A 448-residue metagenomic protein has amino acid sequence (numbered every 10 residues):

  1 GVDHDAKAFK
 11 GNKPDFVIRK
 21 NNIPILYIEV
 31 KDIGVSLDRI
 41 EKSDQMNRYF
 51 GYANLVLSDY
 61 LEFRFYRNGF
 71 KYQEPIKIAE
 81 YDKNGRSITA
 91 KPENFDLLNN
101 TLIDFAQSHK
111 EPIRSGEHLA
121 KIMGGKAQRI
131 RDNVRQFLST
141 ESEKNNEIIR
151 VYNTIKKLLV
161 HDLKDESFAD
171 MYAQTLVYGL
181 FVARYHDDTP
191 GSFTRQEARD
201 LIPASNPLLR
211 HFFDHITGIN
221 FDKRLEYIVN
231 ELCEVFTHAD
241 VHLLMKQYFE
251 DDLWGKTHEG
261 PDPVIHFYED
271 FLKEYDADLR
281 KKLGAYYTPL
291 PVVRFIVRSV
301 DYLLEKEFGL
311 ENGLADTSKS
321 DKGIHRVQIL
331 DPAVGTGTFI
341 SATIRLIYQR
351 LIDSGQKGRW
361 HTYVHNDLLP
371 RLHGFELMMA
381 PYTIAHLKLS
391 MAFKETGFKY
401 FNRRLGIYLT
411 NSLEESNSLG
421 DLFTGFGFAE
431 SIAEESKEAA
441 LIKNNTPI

Functional and structural regions predicted by a protein language model:
G1-N22: Active-site metal-binding core of divalent-cation-utilizing nuclease and nuclease-like domains
D3-A8, D252-G255, E259, P263 (+2 more regions): SAM-dependent methyltransferase catalytic region
N12-P14, L61, R403-L405: Change "...and in nucleic-acid phosphodiester-cleaving endonucleases..." to "...and in nucleic-acid processing enzymes
V17, K31, L61, A333 (+1 more regions): Anionic group-transfer/hydrolysis microenvironments
K20-P24, K31-M171, T175, G179 (+2 more regions): Short, basic/polar, glycine-containing "phosphate-handling" surface segments that engage DNA
E117, K121, S139-S142, N146 (+10 more regions): Generic amphipathic alpha-helical segments used as scaffolds and interaction surfaces in large, multi-domain proteins
R131, V177-H186, I344, H386: Short, amphipathic alpha-helical segments that act as regulatory/interfacial helices in nucleotide-processing proteins
Y178-V182, H186-D276: Long recognition/docking surfaces used for binding and targeting
